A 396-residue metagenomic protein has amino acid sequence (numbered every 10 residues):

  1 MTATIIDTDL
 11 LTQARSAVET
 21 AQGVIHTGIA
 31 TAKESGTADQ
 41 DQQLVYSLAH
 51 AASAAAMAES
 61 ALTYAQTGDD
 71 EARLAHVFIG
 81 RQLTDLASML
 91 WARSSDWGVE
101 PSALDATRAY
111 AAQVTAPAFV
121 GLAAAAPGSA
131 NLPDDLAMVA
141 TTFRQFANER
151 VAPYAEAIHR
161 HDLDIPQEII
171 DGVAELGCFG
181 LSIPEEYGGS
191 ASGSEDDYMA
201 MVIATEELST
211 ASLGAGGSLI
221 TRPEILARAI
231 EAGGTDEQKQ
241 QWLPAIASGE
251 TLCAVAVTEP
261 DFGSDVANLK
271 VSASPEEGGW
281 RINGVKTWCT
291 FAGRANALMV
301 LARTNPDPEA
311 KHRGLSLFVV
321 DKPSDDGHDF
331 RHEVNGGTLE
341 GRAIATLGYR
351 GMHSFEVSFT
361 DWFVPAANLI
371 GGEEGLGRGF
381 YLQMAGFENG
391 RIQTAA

Functional and structural regions predicted by a protein language model:
T2-A38, Q42-A49, T63-Q66, G98-I220 (+2 more regions): Amphipathic, small/basic residue-rich leader segments at the start of a protein or domain
T2-A56, G128-V139, N335-A396: Glycine-rich beta->alpha junctions and the first turn(s) of the following alpha-helix
A58-T84: Short secondary-structure subsegments characteristic of cysteine-rich extracellular domains
G216-D236, G263: N-terminal glycine-rich flavin-associated loop
G249-V257: A short, Trp-centered hydrophobic/proline-enriched beta-strand micro-motif
S264, T287-G293, N389-Q393: Glycine-rich phosphate/pyrophosphate-binding beta-alpha loops
V271-S274: A structural signal for short hydrophobic beta-strand segments in well-ordered beta-sheet cores
N283-G337: A short core secondary-structure module
